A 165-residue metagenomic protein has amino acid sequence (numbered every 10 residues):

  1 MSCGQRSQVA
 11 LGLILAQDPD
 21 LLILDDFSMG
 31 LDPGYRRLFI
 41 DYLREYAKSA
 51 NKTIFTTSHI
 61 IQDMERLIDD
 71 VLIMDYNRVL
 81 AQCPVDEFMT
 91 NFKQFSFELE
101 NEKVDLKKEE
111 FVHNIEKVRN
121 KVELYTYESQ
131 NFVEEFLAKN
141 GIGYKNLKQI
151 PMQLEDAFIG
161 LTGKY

Functional and structural regions predicted by a protein language model:
M1-Q8: ABC ATPase nucleotide-binding domain "signature motif"
L11: Hydrophobic anchor residue at the start of the ABC signature
L22-D26: Catalytic Walker B motif of ABC-type/P-loop ATPase nucleotide-binding domains
S28-M29, I61: Short loop immediately C-terminal to the Walker-B catalytic DE motif in ABC-type ATPase nucleotide-binding domains
P33-Y35: Helix N-cap at the start of a conserved alpha-helix in ABC-type nucleotide-binding domains
I40-Y127: ABC transporter nucleotide-binding domain
Y125-Y165: C-terminal coupling/interaction segments
